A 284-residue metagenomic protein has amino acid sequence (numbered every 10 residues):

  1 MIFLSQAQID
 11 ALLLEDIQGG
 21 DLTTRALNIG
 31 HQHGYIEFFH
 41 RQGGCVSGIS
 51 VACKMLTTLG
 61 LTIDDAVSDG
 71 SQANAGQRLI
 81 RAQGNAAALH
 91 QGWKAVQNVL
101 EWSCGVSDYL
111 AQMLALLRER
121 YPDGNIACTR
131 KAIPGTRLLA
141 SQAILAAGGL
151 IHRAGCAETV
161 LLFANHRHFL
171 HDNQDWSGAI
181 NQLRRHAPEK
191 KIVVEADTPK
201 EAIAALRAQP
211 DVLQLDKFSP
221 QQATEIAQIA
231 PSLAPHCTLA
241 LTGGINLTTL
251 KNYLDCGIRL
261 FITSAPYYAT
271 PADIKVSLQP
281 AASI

Functional and structural regions predicted by a protein language model:
M1-S5, A281-I284: Short, low-complexity, intrinsically disordered N-terminal peptides in bacterial proteins
I2-D197, E201-A208, V212, T224-I229 (+4 more regions): Acidic/glycine-rich phosphate/pyrophosphate-binding loops and surrounding catalytic core that coordinate Mg2+
K217, G243, S264-A265: Short secondary-structure boundary segments
S219, A230, N246, N252: Catalytic-pocket segment enriched in acidic/His residues
P231-T238, A281-S283: Short acidic, glycine/proline-enriched helix-loop-strand junctions
A265-I284: Short, charged, intrinsically disordered terminal tails
